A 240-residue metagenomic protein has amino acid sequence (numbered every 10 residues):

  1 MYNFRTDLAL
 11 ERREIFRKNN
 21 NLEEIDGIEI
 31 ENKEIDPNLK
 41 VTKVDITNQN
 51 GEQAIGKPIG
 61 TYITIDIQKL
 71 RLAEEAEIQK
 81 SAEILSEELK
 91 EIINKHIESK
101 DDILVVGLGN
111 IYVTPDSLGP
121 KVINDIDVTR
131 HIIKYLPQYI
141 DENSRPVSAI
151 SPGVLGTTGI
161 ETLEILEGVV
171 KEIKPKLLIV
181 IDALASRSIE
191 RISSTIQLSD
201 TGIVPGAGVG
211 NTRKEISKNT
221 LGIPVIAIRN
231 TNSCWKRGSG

Functional and structural regions predicted by a protein language model:
M1-I59: N-terminal amphipathic/basic leader segments beginning at the initiator methionine
Q49-H96: An N-terminal, well-structured beta->alpha segment
D102-L104, L177-I179: Structural motif
V106, N110-A149: Glycine-rich phosphate/diphosphate-binding loop of Rossmann-like nucleotide-binding domains
L108-D116, G156, A183-R187: Gly/Ser/Thr-rich loops at beta-strand to alpha-helix junctions that form or flank small-molecule/cofactor-binding
I140-V169: A structural-propensity feature for long, helix-poor, extended segments
I150-S151, V180-G240: A structural signal for small-residue-enriched, beta-sheet-centric alpha/beta enzyme cores and oligomeric scaffold folds
V170, P175-K176: Proline-aspartate-enriched helix->loop->beta-strand connector
